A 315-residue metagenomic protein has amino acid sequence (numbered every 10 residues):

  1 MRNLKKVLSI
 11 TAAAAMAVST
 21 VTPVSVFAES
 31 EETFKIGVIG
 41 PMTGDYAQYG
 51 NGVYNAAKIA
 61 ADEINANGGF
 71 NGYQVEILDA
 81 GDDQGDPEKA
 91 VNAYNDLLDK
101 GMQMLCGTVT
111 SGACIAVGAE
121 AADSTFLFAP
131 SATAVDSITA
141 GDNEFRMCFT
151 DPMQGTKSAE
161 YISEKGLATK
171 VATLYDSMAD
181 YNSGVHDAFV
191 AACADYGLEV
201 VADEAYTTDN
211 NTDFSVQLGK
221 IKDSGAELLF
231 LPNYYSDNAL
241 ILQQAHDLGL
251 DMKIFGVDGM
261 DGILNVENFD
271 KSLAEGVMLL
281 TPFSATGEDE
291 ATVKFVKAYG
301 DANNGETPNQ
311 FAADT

Functional and structural regions predicted by a protein language model:
V18-E32: Sec-dependent signal peptide cleavage junction
E29-E31, Y54-L78, A191-E199: Signal peptide-proximal N-terminal region of secreted/periplasmic/extracellular or secretory-lumen proteins
G37-K58, A80-P87, V109-T110, L174-S183 (+3 more regions): Extracytoplasmic "Venus flytrap"
V38, L97-V109, F128-P130, A172-Y175 (+4 more regions): Periplasmic-binding protein-like
Q48-N55, N67-S137, M147, Y206-F214 (+2 more regions): Beta-alpha junction/loop-to-helix N-cap segments that form part of ligand/metal-binding clefts
A90, M147-K170, S183-V185, N211-S215 (+4 more regions): Hydrophobic alpha-helical segments within soluble ligand-binding/sensing domains
E144-A205, L228: An alpha-beta-alpha
A245-T315: Extracellular/periplasmic periplasmic-binding protein-like sensory domains
